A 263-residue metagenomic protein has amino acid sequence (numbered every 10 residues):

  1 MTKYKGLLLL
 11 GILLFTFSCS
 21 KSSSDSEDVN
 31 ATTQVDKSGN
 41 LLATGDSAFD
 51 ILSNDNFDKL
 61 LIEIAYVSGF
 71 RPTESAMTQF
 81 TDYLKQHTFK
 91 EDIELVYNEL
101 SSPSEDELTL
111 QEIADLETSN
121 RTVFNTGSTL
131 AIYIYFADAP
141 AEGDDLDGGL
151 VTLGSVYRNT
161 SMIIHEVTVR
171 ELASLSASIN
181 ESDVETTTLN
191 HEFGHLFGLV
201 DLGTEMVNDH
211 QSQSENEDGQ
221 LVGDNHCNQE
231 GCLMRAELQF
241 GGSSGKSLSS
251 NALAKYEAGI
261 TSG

Functional and structural regions predicted by a protein language model:
M1-L8: Bacterial N-terminal signal peptides that target proteins for export
F15-S18: C-terminal motif of bacterial Sec signal peptides marking the signal peptidase cleavage site
S20-I132, F136-E142: Propeptide-to-catalytic entry region of secreted or membrane-anchored zinc metalloproteases
L52-N56, G154-V156, N225: Short glycine/proline-enriched loop/turn "hinge" motifs that connect secondary-structure elements and lie
E117-V123, G149-T152, Q220-L221: Short, P/G- and charge-enriched loop/turn segments at secondary-structure junctions
T126-E205: Active-site-proximal segment of zinc-dependent metalloprotease catalytic domains
S176-E257: The catalytic-center signature of Zn2+-dependent metalloproteases
T261-G263: Pan-zinc metallopeptidase signature
